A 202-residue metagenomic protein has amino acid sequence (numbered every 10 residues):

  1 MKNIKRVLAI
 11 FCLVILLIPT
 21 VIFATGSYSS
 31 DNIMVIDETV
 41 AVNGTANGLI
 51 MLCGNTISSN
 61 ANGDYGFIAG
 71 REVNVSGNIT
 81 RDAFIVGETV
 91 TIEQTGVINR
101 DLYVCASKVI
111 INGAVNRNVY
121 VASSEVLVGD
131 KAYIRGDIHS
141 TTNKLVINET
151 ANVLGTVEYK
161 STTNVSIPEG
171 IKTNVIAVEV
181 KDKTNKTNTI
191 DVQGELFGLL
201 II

Functional and structural regions predicted by a protein language model:
M1-I202: Intrinsically disordered, low-complexity terminal regions
